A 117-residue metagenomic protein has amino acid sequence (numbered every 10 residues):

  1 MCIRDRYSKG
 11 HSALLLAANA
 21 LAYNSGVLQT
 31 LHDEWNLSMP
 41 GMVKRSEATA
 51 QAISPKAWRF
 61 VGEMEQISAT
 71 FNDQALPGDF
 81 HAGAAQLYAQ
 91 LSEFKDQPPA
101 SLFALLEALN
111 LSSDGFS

Functional and structural regions predicted by a protein language model:
R4-P99: Helical "substrate-binding/catalytic lid" subdomain of Rossmann-like NAD(P)-dependent dehydrogenases/reductases
P99-S117: Short, basic/aromatic-enriched C-terminal tail that caps enzymatic domains
